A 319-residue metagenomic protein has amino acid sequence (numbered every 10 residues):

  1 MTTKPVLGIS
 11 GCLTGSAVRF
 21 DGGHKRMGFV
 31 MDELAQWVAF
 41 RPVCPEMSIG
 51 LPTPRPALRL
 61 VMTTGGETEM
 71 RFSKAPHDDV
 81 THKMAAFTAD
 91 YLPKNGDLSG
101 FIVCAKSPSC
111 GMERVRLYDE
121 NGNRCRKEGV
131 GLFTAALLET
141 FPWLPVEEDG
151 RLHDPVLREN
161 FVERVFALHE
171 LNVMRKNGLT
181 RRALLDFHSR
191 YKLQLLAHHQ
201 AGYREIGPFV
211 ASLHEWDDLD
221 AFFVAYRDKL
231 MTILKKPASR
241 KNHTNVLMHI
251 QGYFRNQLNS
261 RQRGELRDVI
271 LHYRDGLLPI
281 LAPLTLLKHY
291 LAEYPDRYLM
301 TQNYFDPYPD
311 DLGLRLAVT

Functional and structural regions predicted by a protein language model:
T2-L7: Extreme N-terminal starter segment of soluble prokaryotic enzymes
S10-G11, C44, I102-K106: Short beta-strand segments
T14-G22: Short N-terminal binding/cap micro-motifs at the start of the first secondary-structure element
G23-R41: Short catalytic helix/loop segments, enriched in acidic residues and glycine and frequently bearing histidine
P45-E67: Short, surface-exposed acidic-centric catalytic microdomains
P76-G96: Glycine-rich anion/phosphate-binding loops
A89, P93-R175: Internal, conserved structured core segments that host functional sites
V146-T319: Acidic, Ser/Pro/Thr-rich low-complexity regulatory regions and the short amphipathic helical interaction modules they
